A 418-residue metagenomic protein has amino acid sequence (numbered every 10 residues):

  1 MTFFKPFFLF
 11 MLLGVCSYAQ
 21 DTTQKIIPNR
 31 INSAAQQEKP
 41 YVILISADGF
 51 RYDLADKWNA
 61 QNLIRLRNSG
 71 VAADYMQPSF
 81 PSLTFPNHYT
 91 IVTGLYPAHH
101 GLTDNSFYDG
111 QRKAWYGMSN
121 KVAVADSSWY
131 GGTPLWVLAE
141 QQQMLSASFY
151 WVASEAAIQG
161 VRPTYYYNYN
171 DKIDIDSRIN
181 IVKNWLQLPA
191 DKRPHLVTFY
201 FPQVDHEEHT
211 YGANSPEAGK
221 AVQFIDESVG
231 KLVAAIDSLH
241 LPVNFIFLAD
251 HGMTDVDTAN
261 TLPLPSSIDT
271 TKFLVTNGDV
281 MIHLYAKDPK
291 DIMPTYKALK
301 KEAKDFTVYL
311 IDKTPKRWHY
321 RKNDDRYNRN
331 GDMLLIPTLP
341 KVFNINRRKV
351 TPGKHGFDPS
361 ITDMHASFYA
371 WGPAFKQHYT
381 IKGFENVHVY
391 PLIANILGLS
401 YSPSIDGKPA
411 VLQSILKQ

Functional and structural regions predicted by a protein language model:
M1-I27: Bacterial Sec-dependent N-terminal signal peptides
D21-T22, S127, S238, T258 (+2 more regions): Coil residues (strongly favoring Ser/Thr
E38-I43, N68-A73, Q141-A147, D191-V197 (+4 more regions): Loop/turn elements at helix/coil->beta-strand transitions in domains of secreted/extracellular proteins
K39, Y52-K192, L284, V389 (+1 more regions): Active-site-proximal alpha/beta segments of enzymes that process anionic O-linked groups
V42-S46, D74-Y75, T90-V92, L135-L138 (+9 more regions): Structural recognition of the beta-strand scaffold that forms the well-ordered cores of secreted hydrolase catalytic
L44, N62, F224-L264: Metal-dependent active-site segment of extracytoplasmic phospho-/sulfohydrolases and closely related
I175-Q187, V204-F245, P294-Y296, I393: A long, amphipathic alpha-helix that forms part of the scaffold/cap immediately adjacent to metal-dependent active
N277-T380, F384-L392: Active-site neighborhoods of enzymes that stabilize oxyanions during catalysis
